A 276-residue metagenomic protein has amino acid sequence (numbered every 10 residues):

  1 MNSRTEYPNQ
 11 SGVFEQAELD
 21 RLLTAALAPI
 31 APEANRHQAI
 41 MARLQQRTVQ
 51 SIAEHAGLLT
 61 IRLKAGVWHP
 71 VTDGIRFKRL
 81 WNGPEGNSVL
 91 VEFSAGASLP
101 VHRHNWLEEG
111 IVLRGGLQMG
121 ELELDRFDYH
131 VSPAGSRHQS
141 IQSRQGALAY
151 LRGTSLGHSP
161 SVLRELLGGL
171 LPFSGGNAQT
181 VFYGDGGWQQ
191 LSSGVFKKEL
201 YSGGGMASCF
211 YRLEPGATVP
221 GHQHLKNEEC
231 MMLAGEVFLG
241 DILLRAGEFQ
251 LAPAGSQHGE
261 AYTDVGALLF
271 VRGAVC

Functional and structural regions predicted by a protein language model:
N2-D73, L170, N177: Positively biased amphipathic helices and basic secretion/translocation or surface-docking motifs that either flank
K64-A97, Y129, D185-V219: A short glycine-rich, His/Asp/Glu-containing loop-to-beta-strand
W81, V91, P100-H104, E121-L122 (+6 more regions): Short histidine-centered beta-strand/loop micro-motifs that create catalytic or ligand/metal-coordination sites
L90-E92, A97-L99, G110-Q118, E123-Q142 (+3 more regions): Glycine- and small hydrophobic-enriched segments that form the cores of compact globular domains
S94-A97, H104-G120, R126, P215-A217 (+2 more regions): Glycine- and acidic-residue-biased ligand/ion/polar-headgroup-sensing regions
M119-Q139, F238-G259, T263: Short acidic-glycine-tyrosine-enriched beta hairpin
A134-L163, A254-C276: Ligand-binding loop in jelly-roll beta-barrel domains
R152-L191: Surface-exposed beta-loop interaction hotspot
